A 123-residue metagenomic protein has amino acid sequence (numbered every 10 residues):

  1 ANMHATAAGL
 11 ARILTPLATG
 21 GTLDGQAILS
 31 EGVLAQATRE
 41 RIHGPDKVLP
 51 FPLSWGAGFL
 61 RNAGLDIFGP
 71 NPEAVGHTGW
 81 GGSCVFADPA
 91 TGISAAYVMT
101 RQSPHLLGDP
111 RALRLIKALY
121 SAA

Functional and structural regions predicted by a protein language model:
A1-A123: Catalytic loop of the DD-peptidase/beta-lactamase superfamily, centered on the K-T-G motif and neighboring
